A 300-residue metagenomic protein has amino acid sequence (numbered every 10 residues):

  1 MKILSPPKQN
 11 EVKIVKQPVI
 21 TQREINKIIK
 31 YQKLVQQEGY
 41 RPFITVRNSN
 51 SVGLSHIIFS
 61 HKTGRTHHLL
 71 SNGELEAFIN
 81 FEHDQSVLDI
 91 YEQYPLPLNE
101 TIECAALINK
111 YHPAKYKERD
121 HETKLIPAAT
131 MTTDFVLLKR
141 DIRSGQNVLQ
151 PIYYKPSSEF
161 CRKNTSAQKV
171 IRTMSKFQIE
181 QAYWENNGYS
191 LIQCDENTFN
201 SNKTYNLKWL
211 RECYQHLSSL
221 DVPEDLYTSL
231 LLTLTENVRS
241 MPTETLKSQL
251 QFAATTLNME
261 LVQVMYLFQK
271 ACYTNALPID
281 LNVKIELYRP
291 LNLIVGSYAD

Functional and structural regions predicted by a protein language model:
M1-D300: Electrostatic, structured charged patches in enzyme active sites and in nucleic-acid/phosphate-binding
